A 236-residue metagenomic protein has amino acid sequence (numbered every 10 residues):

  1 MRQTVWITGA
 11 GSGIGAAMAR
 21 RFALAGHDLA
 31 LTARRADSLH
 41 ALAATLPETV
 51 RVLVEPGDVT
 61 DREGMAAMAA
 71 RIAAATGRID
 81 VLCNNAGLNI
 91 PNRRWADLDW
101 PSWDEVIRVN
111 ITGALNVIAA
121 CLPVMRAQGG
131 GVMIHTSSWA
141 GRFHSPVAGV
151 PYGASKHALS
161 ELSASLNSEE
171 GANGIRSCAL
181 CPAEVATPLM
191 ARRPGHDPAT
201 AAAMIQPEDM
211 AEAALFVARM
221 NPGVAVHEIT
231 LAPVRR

Functional and structural regions predicted by a protein language model:
G11-S12: Conserved glycine-rich cofactor-binding loop
P56-M68, W100: The beta1-alpha1 cofactor-binding region of Rossmann-like NAD(H)/NADP(H)-dependent oxidoreductases
R93-W95, S102-D104: Substrate-binding pocket helix/loop in short-chain dehydrogenase/reductase
I118, S155: Active-site helix of classical SDR
S138: Residue(s) in the substrate-gating loop at a strand-loop-helix junction that position the organic substrate next
F143, S165-I175: Active-site-adjacent segment of SDR/Rossmann-fold oxidoreductases
A172-N173, A179-L180, P198-R236: C-terminal helical subdomain
